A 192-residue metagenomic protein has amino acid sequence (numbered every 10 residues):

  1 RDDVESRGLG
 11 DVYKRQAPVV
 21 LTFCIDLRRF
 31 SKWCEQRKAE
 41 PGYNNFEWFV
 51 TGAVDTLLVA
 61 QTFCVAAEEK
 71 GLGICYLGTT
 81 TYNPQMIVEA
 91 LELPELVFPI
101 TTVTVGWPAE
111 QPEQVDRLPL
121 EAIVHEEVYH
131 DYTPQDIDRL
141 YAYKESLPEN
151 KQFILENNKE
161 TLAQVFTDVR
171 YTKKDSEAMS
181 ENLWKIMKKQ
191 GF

Functional and structural regions predicted by a protein language model:
D2-Y13: Single conserved hydrophobic/aromatic residue that forms the stacking wall/gate of nucleotide- or nucleobase-binding
K14-L21, E92-Q114: A glycine-rich helix N-cap at a beta->alpha junction
L21, P41-A90, V103: Small-aliphatic-rich amphipathic alpha-helix that forms the alpha element of a beta-alpha
C24-R29: Short glycine-enriched loops at secondary-structure junctions
S31, P84-M86, A109-Q114: Short acidic/glycine-rich loop or secondary-structure boundary segments that cap or lie
K32-E40: Short, flexible, mixed-charge acidic loops at enzyme active sites
A39, T102-F192: C-terminal helix-cap and adjacent tail motif
